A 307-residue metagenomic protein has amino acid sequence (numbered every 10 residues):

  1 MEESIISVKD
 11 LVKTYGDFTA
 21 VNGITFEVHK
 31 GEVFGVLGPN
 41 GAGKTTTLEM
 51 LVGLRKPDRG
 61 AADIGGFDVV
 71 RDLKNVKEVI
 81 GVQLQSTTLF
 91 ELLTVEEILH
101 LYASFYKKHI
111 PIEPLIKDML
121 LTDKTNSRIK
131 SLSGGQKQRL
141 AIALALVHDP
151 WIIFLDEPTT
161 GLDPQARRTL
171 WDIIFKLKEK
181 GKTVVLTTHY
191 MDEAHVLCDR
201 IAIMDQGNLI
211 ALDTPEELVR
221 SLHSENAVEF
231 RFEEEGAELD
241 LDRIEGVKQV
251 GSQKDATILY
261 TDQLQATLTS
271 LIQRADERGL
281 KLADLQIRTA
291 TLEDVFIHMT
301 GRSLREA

Functional and structural regions predicted by a protein language model:
M1-V12, R302-A307: ABC-family P-loop ATPase nucleotide-binding domain
E3-I6, K13-A211: ABC transporter nucleotide-binding domains
D10, G23, G246-Q249, D284 (+1 more regions): Extracellular/lumenal ectodomain signal focusing on beta-strand-rich modules and carbohydrate-recognition contexts
K13, F26, F230-F232, L259 (+1 more regions): Preference for bulky hydrophobic residues occupying beta-strand positions in well-ordered beta-sheet regions
G81, A103, K107, R220-S224 (+3 more regions): A generic structural signal for secondary-structure junctions that act as hinges or helix/strand caps at the edges
D172-D262: ABC transporter nucleotide-binding domain
L264-A307: C-terminal coupling/interaction segments
